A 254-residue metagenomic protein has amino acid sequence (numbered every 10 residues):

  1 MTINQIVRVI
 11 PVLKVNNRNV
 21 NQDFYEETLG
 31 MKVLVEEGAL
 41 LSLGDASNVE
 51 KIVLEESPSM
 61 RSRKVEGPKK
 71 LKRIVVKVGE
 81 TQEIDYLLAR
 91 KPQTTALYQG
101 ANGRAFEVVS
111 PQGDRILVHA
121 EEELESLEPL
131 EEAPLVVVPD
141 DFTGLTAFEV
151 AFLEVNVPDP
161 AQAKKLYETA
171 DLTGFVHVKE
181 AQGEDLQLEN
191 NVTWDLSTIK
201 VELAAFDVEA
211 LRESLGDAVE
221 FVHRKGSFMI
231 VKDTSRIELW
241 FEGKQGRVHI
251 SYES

Functional and structural regions predicted by a protein language model:
M1-N19, I74, E123-K164, D195-I199 (+1 more regions): N-terminal beta-strand motif that seeds the catalytic metal site of vicinal oxygen chelate
M1-V49: Hydrophobic, helix-prone linear segments
N16-N19, I74-R115, V157-Q162, Q182 (+1 more regions): Vicinal oxygen chelate
Y25, F142-L188: Conserved small-residue-rich
T28-L34, P92-T95, E168-F175, G216-V219: Conserved acetyl-CoA-binding loop of GNAT-fold acetyltransferases
K32-P68, R115-E122, E168-A205, I230-H249: Conserved short beta-strand elements that form part of the metal-binding/catalytic scaffold of enzyme active sites
K70-K72: A generic structural signal for short beta-strands and their flanking turns/coil linkers
Y86-L87, L117-A120, P129: Short, conserved acidic/polar surface loops in the N-terminal third of protein domains
